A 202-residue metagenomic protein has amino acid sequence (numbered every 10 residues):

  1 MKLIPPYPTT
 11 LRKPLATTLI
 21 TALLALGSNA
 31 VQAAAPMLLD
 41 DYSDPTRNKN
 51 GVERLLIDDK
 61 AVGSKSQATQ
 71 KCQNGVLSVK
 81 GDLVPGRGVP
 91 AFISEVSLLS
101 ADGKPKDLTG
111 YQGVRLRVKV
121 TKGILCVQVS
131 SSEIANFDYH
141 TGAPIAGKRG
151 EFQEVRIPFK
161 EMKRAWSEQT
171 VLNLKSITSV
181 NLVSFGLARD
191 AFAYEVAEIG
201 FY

Functional and structural regions predicted by a protein language model:
M1-P6, A30-A34: Basic/polar N-terminal segments that are highly enriched at the extreme N-terminus, encompassing both cleavable
L3-L19: Bacterial N-terminal signal peptides that target proteins for export
T17-G27: Bacterial N-terminal signal peptides
V31-Y202: Beta-rich carbohydrate-recognition modules and glycan-binding surfaces
